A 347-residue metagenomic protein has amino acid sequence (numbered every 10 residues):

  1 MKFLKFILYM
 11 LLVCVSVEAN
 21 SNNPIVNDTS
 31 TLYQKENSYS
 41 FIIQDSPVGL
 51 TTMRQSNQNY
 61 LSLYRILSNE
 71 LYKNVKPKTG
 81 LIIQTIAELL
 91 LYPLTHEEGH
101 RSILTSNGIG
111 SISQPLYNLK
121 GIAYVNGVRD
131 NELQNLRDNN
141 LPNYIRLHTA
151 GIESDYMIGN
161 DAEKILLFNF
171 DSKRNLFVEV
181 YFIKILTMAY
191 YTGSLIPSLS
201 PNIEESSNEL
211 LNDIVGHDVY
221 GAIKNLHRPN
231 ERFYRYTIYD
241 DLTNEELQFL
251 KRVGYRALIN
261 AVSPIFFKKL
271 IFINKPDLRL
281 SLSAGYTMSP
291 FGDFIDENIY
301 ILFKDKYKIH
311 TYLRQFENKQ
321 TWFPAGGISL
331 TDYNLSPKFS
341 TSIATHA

Functional and structural regions predicted by a protein language model:
N20-L91, I109-L119: Auxiliary, metal-adjacent structural segments of Zn-dependent hydrolase domains
T29-Q34, S40, V125-G221: Metalloprotease/metallohydrolase-associated module, dominated by Zn2+-dependent proteases
G80, Q84-E88, T105-H148: Post-HEXXH active-site segment of zinc metalloproteases
E88-I109, G151, D155: Active-site recognition of the HExxH zinc-binding catalytic motif
P93-L94, Y286-F294, Q315-F323: Solvent-exposed loop/turn segments connecting transmembrane beta-strands in outer-membrane beta-barrel proteins
S172-S289: Pan-zinc metallopeptidase signature
P276-M288, D305-N318, P337-H346: Transmembrane beta-strand segments that form the barrel wall of outer-membrane beta-barrel proteins
D293-D305, W322-P337, I343, A347: Feature captures outer-membrane beta-barrel proteins of Gram-negative bacteria and organelles
